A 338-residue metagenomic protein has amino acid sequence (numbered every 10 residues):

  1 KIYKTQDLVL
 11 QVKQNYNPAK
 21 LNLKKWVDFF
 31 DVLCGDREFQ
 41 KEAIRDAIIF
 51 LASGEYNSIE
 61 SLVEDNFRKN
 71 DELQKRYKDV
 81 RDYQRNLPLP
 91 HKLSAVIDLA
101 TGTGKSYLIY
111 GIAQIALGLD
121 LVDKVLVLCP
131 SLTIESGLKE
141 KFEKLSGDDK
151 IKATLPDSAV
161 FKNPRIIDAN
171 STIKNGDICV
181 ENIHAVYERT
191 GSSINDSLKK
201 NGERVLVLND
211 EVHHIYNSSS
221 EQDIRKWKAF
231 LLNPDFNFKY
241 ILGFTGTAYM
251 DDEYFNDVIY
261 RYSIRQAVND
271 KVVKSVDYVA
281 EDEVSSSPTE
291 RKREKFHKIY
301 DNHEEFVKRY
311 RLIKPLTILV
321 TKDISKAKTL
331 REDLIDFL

Functional and structural regions predicted by a protein language model:
K13-D98: Conserved pre-motif I regulatory segment
L87-H91, T172-G176, T190-V207: Short basic/glycine-enriched coil/helix segment immediately N-terminal to the Walker B
S94-T103, L108-S136, L312-I313: Conserved SF1/SF2 helicase motif Ia
I97-T103, E211-I215, F230-E253, K271: Conserved helicase ATPase motor motifs in RecA-like P-loop NTPase domains
L108, L121-A153, T321-R331: Conserved Walker A/P-loop ATP-binding site and its immediately adjacent core in helicase/helicase-like ATPase domains
D149-G191: Inter-Walker segment of RecA-like/P-loop motor cores
A185, L198-F236, Y240: SF2 helicase catalytic motif II
N256-L338: Conserved interdomain linker/interface between the two RecA-like ATPase lobes of SF2 helicase motors
